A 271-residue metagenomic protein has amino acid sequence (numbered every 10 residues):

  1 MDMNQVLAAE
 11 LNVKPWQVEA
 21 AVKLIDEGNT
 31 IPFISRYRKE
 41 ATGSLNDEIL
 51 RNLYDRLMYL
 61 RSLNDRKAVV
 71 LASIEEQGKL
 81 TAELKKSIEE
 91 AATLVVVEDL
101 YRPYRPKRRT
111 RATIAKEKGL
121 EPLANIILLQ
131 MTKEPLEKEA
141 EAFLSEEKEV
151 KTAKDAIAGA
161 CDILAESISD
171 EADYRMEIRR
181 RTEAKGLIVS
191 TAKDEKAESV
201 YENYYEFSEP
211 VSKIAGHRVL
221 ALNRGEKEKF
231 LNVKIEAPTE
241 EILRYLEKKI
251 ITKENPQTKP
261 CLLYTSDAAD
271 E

Functional and structural regions predicted by a protein language model:
M1-E19, D26: Generic start-of-chain signal for non-secretory N-termini
N4, I31, R111: Generic structural marker for isolated residues within well-ordered, non-membrane alpha-helices of soluble domains
A9-L11, G43, G78: Helix-turn-helix-type domain boundary/helix-start signal
W16, A21-L24, S35-E76, K86: Charged, low-complexity terminal tails
L24-E40, E117-L128: Hydrophobic/aromatic-rich, well-ordered segments within soluble, folded domains that form packed cores
I49-N52, L63-S266: Duplex nucleic acid-engaging cores and interfaces of nucleic-acid transaction enzymes
D267-E271: A short, hydrophobic C-terminal helix/tail in secreted or cell-surface proteins
